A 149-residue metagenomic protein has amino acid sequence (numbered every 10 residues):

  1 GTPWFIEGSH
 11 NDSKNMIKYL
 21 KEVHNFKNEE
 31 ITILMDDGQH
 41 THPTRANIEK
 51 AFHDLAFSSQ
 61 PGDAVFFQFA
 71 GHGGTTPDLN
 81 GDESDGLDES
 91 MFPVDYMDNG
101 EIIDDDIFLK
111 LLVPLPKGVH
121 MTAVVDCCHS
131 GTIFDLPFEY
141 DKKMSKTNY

Functional and structural regions predicted by a protein language model:
G1, M35-D36, F69-H72: Short loop/turn segments at strand-loop or loop-helix junctions that form parts of catalytic or ligand-binding pockets
G1-K14, K18: Glycine- and acidic-residue-enriched helix-capping/strand-helix junction motifs
T2-E7, D36-T41, F92-D98: Second-shell loop/turn segments in exported
P3, K27-N28, P61, E83: Conserved beta-strand/short-helix segments that make up beta-rich extracellular adhesion/recognition modules
K14-E30: Signal peptide-proximal N-terminal region of secreted/periplasmic/extracellular or secretory-lumen proteins
E29-T32, P93: Electropositive, glycine- and tryptophan-enriched low-complexity nucleic-acid-binding patches
P43-A70, G74-K142: Caspase-like (clan CD) cysteine peptidase catalytic core
K143-Y149: Acidic, His- and aromatic-enriched active-site or binding-groove loops in soluble protein domains that engage sugars
